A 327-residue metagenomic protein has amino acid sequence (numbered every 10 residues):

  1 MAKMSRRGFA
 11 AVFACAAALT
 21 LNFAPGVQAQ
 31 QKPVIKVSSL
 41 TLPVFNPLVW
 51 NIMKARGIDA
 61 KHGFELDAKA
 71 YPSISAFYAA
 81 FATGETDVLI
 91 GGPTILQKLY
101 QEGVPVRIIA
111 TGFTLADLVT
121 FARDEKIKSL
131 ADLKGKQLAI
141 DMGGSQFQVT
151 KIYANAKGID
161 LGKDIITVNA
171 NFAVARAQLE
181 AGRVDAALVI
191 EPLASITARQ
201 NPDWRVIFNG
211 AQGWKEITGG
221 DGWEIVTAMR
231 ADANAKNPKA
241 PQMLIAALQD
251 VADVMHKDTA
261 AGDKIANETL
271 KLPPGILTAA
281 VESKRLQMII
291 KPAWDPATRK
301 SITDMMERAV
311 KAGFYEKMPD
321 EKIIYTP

Functional and structural regions predicted by a protein language model:
M1-A16: Twin-arginine (Tat) signal peptide motif
A18-V27: C-terminal segment of classical bacterial N-terminal signal peptides
A29-G162, I166-N171, D185-E191, I207-G210: Short, glycine-/small- and polar/acidic-enriched structural segments that line small-molecule recognition paths
R56, H62, A80, G84 (+12 more regions): Structured segments of extracytoplasmic/periplasmic soluble domains in secreted or envelope-associated proteins
G57-K61, A211-G220, M288-A297: Short, solvent-exposed loop/beta-turn-alpha elements that line the ligand-binding surface or hinge of extracytoplasmic
T94, T167, A173-E268: Pocket-lining segment of extracytoplasmic ligand-binding domains
N234-F314: Secondary-structure end/capping motifs
E316-P327: Hinge/cleft segment of the Venus flytrap/periplasmic-binding protein
